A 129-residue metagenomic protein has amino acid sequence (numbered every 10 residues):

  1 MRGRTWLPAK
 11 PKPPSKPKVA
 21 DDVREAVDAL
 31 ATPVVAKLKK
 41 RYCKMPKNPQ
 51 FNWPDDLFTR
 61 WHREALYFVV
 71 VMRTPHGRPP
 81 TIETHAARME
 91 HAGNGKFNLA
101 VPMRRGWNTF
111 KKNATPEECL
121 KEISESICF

Functional and structural regions predicted by a protein language model:
G3-P75: Negatively charged, low-complexity tracts enriched in Asp/Glu with abundant Ser/Thr
C43, K47, P75, I82-T84 (+2 more regions): Generic preference for flexible, low-structure residues
Y67-F97: Short, conserved beta-strand/beta-arch hydrophobic-aromatic motifs that form part of recognition grooves or interface
R88-F129: Short, compact, well-ordered microdomains
